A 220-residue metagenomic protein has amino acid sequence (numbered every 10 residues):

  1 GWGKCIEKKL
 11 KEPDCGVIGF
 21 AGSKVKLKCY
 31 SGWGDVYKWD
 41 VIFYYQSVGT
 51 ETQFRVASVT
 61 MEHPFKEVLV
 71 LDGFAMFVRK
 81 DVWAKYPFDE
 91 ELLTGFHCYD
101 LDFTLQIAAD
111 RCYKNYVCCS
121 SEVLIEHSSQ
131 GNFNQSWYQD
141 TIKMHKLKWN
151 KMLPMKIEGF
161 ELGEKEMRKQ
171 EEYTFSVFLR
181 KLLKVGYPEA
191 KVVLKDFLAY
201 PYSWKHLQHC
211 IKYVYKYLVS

Functional and structural regions predicted by a protein language model:
G1-F43: Conserved donor NDP-sugar-binding/catalytic core segment of glycosyltransferases
G1-W2, Y99, W137: Residues at alpha-helix caps and immediate loop-helix transition turns in enzyme cores, especially N- and C-cap
K4-K8, D102-Q106, D140-M144: Alpha-helical elements of Rossmann-like donor-binding domains used by nucleotide-donor carbohydrate transfer enzymes
S23-K26, V82-W83, E122-I125, Q130: Short, solvent-exposed loop/turn segments at secondary-structure junctions
Y37-V68: Short, flexible, basic/aromatic active-site loop/helix in glycosyltransferases
S58-P64, L69-Y86, L92-S121: A short, conserved alpha-helix in the catalytic core of glycosyltransferases
N115-K151, E158-G163: Active-site donor/metal-binding and catalytic loop motifs of nucleotide-sugar-dependent glycosylation enzymes
Q139-D140, L162-S220: Non-catalytic, C-terminal membrane-associated alpha-helical segments of glycosyltransferases
